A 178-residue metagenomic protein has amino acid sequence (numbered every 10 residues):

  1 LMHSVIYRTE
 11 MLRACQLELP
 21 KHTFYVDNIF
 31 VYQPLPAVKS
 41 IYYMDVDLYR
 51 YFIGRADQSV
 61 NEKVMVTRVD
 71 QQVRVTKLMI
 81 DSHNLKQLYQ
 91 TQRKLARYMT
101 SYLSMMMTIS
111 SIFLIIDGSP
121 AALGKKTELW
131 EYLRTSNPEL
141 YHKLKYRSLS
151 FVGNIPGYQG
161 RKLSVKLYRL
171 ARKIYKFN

Functional and structural regions predicted by a protein language model:
L1-M65: Conserved nucleotide-sugar donor-binding catalytic segment
L19-K21, Q87-R93: Short helix-to-loop capping/linker segments positioned immediately adjacent to catalytic or ligand/cofactor-binding
F30, Y102-L103, K166: Residue-level detector of well-ordered alpha-helical segments, enriched for hydrophobic/aromatic packing positions
V46-R55, N61-Q90, I109, I116-E139: Catalytic core of nucleotide-sugar-dependent glycosyltransferases
D70, R74, K94-Y102: Residues within HEAT/ARM-like alpha-solenoid scaffolds
Q90-A96, Y141-K143: Short, surface-exposed acidic
R97-F113: Amphipathic alpha-helical repeat scaffolds of TPR domains
I116-N178: Membrane-interface aromatic/basic loop that binds lipid-linked glycans or pyrophosphate carriers, typified by
